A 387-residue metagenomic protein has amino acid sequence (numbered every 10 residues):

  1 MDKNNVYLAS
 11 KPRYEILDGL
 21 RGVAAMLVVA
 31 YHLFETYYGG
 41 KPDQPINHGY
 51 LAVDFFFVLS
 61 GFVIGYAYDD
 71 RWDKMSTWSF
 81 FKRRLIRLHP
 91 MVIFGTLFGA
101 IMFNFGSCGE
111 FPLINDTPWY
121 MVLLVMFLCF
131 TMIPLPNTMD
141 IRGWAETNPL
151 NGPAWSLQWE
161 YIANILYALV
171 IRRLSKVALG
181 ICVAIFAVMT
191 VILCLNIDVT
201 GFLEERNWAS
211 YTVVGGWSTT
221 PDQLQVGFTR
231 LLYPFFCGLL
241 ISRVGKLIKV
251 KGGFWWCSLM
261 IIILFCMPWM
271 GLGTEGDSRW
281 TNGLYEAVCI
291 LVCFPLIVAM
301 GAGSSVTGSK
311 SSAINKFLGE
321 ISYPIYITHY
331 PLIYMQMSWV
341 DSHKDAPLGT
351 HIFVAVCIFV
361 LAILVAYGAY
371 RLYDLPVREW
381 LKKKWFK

Functional and structural regions predicted by a protein language model:
D2-L17, V23-G49, G65-W78, L135-A145 (+4 more regions): Alpha-helical transmembrane segments in multi-pass integral membrane proteins
L17, S79-F80, L88, S156 (+1 more regions): Alpha-helical transmembrane segments and their helix-entry boundary regions
V28, F57-V63, T96, T190 (+1 more regions): Helical transmembrane-bundle signal
D54-F56, Y233: His/acidic/aromatic-lined binding-pocket segments of jelly-roll/cupin-type domains and related regulatory beta-sandwich
K74-P90, F111-Y120, I165: Membrane-interfacial loop-to-helix junctions in multi-pass inner-membrane proteins
R84, L88-V92, I321-T328: Loop-to-transmembrane-helix entry motif
V92-Y161, T190-P221, V288-A302: Membrane-interface helix-loop-helix regions
G95, G99, Y167, F294 (+2 more regions): Alpha-helical transmembrane segments of multipass membrane proteins
